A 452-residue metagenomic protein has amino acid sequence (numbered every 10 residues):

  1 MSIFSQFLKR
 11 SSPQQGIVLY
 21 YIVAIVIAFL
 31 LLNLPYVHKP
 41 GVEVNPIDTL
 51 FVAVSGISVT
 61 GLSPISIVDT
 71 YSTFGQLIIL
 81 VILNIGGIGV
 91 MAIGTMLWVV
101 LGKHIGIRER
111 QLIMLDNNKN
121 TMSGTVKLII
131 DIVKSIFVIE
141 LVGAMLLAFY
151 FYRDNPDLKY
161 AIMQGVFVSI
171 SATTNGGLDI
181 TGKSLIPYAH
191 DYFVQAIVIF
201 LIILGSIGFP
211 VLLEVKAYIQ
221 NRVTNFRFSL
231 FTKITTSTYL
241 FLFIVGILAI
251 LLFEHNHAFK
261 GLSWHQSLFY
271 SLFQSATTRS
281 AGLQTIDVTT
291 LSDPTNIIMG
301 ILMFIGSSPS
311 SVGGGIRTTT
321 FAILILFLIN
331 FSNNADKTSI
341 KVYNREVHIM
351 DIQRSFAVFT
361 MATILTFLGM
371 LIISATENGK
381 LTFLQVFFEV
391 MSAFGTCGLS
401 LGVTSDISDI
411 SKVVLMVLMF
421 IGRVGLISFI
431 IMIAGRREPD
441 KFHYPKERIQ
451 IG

Functional and structural regions predicted by a protein language model:
M1-G452: Membrane-proximal intracellular helices of multi-pass ion channels
